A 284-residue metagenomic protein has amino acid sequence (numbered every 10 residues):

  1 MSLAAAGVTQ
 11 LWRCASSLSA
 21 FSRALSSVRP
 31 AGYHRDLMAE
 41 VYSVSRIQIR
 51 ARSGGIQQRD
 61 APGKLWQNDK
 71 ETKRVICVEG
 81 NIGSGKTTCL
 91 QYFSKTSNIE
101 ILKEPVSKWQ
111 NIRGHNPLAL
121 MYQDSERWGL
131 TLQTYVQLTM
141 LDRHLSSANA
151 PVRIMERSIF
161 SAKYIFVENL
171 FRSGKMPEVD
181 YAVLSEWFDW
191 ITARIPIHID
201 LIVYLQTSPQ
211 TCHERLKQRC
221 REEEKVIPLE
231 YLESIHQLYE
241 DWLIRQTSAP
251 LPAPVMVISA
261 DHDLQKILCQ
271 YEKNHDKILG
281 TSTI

Functional and structural regions predicted by a protein language model:
A4-V8, A24-V28, G32-R52, W66 (+1 more regions): NTP-dependent small-molecule kinase module
G55-D69: Pre-Walker A adenine-sensing motif
V78: Hydrophobic anchor at the beta1->P-loop junction of P-loop NTPases
N81: P-loop (Walker A) phosphate-binding loop of NTP-binding proteins
K86: Conserved lysine of the Walker
C89, F93: Hydrophobic positions on the alpha1 helix immediately C-terminal to the Walker A/P-loop
K95-T139, E168: Conserved substrate/cofactor phosphate-moiety recognition/catalytic segment in nucleotide-dependent phosphotransferases
Y164-L238: A glycine- and Lys/Arg-enriched "phosphate-lid" helix/loop adjacent to the NTP-binding pocket of small-molecule kinases
